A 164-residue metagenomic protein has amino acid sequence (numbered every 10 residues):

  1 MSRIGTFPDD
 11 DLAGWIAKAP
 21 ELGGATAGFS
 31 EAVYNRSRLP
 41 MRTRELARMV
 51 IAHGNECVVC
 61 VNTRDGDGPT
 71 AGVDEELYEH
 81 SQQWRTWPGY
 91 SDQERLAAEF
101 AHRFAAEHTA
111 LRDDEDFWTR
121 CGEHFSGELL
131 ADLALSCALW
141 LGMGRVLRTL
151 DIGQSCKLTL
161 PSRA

Functional and structural regions predicted by a protein language model:
M1-E45, D65-P69, A164: Mobile cap/lid helix-loop segments that border enzyme active or cofactor-binding sites and regulate substrate access
D10-D11, P40-E56, T86, H124 (+1 more regions): Alpha-helical scaffold segments that form or flank carboxylate-/histidine-based iron centers
E21-A27, E56-C60, E107-D114: Short acidic alpha-helix initiation/capping motifs at coil-to-helix transition points, especially at protein N-termini
L46-I51, S81-Q82, A97-A105, L133-G144: Short alpha-helical scaffolding segments that buttress acidic/His motifs in well-ordered protein cores
R48-E79: Conserved alpha-helical segments that form or flank metal/cofactor-binding pockets of metalloenzymes
Q82-Y90: Acidic/His metal-coordination segments adjacent to aromatic residues that form catalytic metal sites in metalloenzymes
S91-L135: Acidic/histidine-rich alpha-helical segments that form the ligand environment of transition-metal centers
G127-A164: Preference for long, well-ordered alpha-helical segments
